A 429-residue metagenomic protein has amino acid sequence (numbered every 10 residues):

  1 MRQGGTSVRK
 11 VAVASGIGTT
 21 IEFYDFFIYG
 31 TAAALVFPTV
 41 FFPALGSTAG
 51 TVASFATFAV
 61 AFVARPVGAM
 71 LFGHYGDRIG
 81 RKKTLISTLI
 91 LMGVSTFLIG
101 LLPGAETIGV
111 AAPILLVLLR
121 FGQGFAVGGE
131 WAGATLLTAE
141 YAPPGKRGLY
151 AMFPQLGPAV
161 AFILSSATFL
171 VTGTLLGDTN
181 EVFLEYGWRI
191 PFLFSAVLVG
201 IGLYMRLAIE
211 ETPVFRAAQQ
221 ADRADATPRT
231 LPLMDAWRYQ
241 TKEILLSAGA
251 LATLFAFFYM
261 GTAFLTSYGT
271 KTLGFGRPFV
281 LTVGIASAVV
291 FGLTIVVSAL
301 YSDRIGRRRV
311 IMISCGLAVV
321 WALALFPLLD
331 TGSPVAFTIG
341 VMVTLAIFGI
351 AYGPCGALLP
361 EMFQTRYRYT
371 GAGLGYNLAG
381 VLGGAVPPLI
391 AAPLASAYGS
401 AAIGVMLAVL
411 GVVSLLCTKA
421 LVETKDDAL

Functional and structural regions predicted by a protein language model:
G30, T241-V290, G383-G384: Extracytoplasmic gate region of multi-pass secondary transporters
A69-G80, I295-R307: Helix-to-loop junctions at the C-terminal end of transmembrane segments in multipass secondary transporters
R78-I90, R304-C315: Cytoplasmic membrane-interface "Motif A"-like loop-to-helix N-cap segments of 12-TM Major Facilitator Superfamily
I90-I108, G316-T331: C-terminal ends and interior cores of transmembrane alpha-helices in multi-pass membrane transporters/permeases
L149-G173, Y376-P387: Glycine-rich segments within core transmembrane alpha-helices of 12-TM secondary carriers
P158-R206: Helix-loop-helix hairpin linking two adjacent transmembrane segments in secondary transporters
G202-I209, L410-L429: Multi-pass alpha-helical transporter architecture, strongest for 12-TM Major Facilitator/SLC carriers used
R309-P354: C-terminal transmembrane helical hairpin of 12-TM major facilitator-type secondary transporters
